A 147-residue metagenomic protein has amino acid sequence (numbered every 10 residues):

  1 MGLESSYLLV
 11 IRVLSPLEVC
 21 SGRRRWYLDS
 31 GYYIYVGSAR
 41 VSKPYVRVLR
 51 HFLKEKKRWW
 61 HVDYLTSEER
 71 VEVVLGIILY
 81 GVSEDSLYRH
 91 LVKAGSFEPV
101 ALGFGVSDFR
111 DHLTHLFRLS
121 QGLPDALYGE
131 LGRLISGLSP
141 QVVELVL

Functional and structural regions predicted by a protein language model:
M1-L49, L53, V71-V82, L119-L147: GIY-YIG nuclease catalytic motif and its immediate N-terminal context
L14-R24, K56-H61, K93-F104: Short acidic (Asp/Glu) patches
S30, D63-Y64: Short, isolated positions within intrinsically disordered regulatory regions of eukaryotic proteins
H51, H61, H115: Histidine-centered active-site/metal-ligand motif
L53-K56, T66-S67: Function-critical acidic carboxylates
Y64-H112: Mid-chain, well-packed structural core segment of small domains
R110-S120: Auxiliary alpha/beta "docking" domains used to position bulky ligands
